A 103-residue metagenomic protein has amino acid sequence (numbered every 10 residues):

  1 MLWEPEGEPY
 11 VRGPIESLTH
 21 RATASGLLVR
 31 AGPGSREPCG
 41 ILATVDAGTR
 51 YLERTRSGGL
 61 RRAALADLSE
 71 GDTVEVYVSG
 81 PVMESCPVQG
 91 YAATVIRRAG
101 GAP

Functional and structural regions predicted by a protein language model:
M1-E37, G58-P103: Short, flexible, surface-exposed loop segments at domain boundaries
G34-G48: A short macromolecule-binding patch
A43, Y51-E53, E70-D72: Amphipathic, alpha-helical segments enriched in basic
A47-L60: Short, structured beta-strand/loop micro-motifs enriched in basic residues and often containing a Trp
